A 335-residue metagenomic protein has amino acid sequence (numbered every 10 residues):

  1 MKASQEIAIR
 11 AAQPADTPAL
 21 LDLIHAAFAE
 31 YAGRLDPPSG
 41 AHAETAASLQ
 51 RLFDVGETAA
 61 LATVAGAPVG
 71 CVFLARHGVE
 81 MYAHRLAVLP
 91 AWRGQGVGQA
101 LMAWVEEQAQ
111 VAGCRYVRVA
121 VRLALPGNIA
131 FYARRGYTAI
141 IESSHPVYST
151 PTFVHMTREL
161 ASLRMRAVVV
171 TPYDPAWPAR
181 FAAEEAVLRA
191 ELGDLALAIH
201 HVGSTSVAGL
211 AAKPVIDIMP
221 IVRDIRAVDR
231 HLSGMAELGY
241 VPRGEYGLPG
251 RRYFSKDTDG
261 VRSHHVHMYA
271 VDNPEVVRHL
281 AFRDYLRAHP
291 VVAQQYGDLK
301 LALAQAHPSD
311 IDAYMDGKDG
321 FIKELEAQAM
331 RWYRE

Functional and structural regions predicted by a protein language model:
A8-D22: A short beta-loop-alpha structural element at the N-terminal edge of CoA-dependent acyl/N-acetyltransferase catalytic
D22-Q50: Conserved GNAT-fold acetyl-CoA-binding loop/helix
A46, Q50, R115-I129, A133-R135 (+1 more regions): C-terminal "cap" of GNAT-fold acetyltransferases
Q50-L61, Y82: A short helix-loop-beta-strand connector motif used in the catalytic cores of GNAT acetyltransferases and, in some
L61, A67-A75, Y82-A87: Conserved beta-strand in the GNAT
V88, G94-E107, R134: Conserved acetyl-CoA-binding loop-helix of GNAT-fold acetyltransferases
L163-H200: Helical scaffold of the NTase/Pol beta-like nucleotidyltransferase catalytic core
V187-D229: Active-site nucleotide-donor binding segment shared across nucleotidyl transfer reactions
